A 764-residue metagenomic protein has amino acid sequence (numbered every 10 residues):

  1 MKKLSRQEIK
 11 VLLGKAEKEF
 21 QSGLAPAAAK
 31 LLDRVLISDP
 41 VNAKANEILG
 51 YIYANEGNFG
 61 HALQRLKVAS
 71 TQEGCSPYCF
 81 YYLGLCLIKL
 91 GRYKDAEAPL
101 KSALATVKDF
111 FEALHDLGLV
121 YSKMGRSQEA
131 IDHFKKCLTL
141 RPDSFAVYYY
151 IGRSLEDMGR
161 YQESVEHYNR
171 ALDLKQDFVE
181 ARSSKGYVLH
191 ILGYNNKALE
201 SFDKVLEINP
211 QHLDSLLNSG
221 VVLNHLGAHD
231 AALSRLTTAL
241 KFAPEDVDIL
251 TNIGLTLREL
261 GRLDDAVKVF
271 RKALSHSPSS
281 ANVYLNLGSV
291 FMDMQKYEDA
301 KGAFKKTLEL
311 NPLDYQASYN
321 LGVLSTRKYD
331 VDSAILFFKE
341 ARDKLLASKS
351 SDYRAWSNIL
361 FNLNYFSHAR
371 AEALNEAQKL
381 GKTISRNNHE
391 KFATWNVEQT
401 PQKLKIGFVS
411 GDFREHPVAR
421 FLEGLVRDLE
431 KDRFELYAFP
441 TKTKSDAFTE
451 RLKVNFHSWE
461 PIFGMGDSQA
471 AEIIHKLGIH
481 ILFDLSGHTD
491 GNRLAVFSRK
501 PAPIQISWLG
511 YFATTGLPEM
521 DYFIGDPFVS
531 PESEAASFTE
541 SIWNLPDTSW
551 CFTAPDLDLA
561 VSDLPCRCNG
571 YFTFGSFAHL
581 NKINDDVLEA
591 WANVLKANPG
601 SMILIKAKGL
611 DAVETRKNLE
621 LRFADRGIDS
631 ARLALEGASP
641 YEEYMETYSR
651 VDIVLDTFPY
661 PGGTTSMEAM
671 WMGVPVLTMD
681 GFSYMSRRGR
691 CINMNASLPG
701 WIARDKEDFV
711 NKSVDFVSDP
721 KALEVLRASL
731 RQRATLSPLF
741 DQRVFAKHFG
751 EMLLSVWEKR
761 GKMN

Functional and structural regions predicted by a protein language model:
M1-Y571, E589, L621-I628, S639-I653 (+3 more regions): Alpha-helical solenoid repeat scaffolds of the TPR/TPR-like class and their adjacent stem/linker regions that mediate
L114, R433-E435, A592-L621, D625: A conserved nucleotide-sugar
D484, D656-T657, T678-M679: Replace "UDP/GDP/ADP/TDP-sugars" with "nucleotide-sugars
L655, A669: Donor-sugar nucleotide-binding helix/loop cap in glycosyltransferases
T657-G662, Y684-M685: Active-site donor-sugar recognition loop in glycosyltransferases
M670-W671, M694: Short alpha-helix at the nucleotide-sugar/activated-sugar donor binding site of glycosyltransferases and closely
P675-Y684: Short hydrophobic beta-strand element within catalytic cores of glycosyltransferases and related nucleotide-activated
S686-S697: Short acidic/histidine- and often glycine-rich active-site loop of Leloir-type glycosyltransferases that engages
